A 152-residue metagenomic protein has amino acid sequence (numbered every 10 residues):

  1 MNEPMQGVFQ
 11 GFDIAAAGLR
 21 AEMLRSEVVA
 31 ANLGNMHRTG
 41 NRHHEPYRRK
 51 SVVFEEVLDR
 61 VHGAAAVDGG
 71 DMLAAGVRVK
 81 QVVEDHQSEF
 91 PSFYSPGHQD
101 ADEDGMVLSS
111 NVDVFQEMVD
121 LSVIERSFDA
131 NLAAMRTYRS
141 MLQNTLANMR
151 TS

Functional and structural regions predicted by a protein language model:
M1-S152: Amphipathic alpha-helical polymerization modules
